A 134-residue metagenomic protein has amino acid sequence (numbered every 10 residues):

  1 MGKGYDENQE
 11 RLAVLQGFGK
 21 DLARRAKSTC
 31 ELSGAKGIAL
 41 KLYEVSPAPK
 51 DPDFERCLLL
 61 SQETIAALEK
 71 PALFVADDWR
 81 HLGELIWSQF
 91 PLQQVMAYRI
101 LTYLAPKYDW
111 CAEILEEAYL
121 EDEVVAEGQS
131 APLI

Functional and structural regions predicted by a protein language model:
G4, N8-L15, A23, T29-L59: Histidine-centered nuclease catalytic patch
E44-D53, V75-I86: Short cysteine/histidine-rich metal-coordination sites, predominantly Zn2+-binding motifs
E55-H81, L92: Short metal-binding segments enriched for Cys and/or His
L82-I134: Long, contiguous alpha-helical scaffold regions
